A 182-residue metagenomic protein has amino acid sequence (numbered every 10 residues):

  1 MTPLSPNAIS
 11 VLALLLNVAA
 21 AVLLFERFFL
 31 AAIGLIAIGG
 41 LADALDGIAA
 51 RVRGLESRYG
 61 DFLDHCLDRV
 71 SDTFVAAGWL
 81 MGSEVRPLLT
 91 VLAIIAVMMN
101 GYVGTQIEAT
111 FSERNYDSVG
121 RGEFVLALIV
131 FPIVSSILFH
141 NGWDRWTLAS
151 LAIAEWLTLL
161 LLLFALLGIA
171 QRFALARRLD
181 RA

Functional and structural regions predicted by a protein language model:
M1-G34, G40, V75-A182: Hydrophobic alpha-helical transmembrane segments
V11, A37-I38, L45, V52 (+2 more regions): Short glycine/serine/threonine-biased micro-segments
L45-L89: Basic, amphipathic juxtamembrane/active-site segments that coordinate anionic phosphate or diphosphate groups
